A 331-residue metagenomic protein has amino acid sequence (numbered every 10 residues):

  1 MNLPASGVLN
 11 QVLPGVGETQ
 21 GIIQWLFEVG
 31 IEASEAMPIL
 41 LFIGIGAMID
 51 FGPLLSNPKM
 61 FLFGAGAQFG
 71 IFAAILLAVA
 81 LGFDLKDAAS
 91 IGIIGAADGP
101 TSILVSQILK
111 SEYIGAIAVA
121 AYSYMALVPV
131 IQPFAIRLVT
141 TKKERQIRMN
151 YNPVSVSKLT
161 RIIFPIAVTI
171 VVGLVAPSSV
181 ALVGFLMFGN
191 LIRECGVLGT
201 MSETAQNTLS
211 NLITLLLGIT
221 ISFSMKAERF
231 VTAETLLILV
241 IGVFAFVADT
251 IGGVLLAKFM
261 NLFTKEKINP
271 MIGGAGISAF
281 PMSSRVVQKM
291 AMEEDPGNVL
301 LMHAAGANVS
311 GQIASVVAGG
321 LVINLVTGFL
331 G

Functional and structural regions predicted by a protein language model:
M1-A36, L191-L212, I221, M225-R229: Hydrophobic transmembrane alpha-helices of multi-pass solute/ion transporters
W25-L41, D87-G95, Y122, P177-M187 (+2 more regions): Structural signature of hydrophobic alpha-helical transmembrane segments
L26, M48-F63, L198-N207, M225-V240 (+2 more regions): Interfacial helix-loop-helix linkers and transmembrane-helix boundary segments in multi-pass membrane proteins
A33-S34, I43-M48, F63-A73, L77 (+3 more regions): Alpha-helical membrane segments and immediately flanking helix-loop junctions that form or couple to the substrate/ion
L54-I75, A227-G253, A304, N308: Entry/N-cap segments of selected transmembrane alpha helices and their immediately preceding amphipathic helices
E112-V130, I241-A248, I272: Alpha-helical transmembrane segments
A120-V197: Membrane-embedded hairpin module used as a gating/binding unit in multi-pass transport and secretion proteins
V168-G253: Transmembrane helical segments that form the transport core of multi-pass membrane transport proteins
